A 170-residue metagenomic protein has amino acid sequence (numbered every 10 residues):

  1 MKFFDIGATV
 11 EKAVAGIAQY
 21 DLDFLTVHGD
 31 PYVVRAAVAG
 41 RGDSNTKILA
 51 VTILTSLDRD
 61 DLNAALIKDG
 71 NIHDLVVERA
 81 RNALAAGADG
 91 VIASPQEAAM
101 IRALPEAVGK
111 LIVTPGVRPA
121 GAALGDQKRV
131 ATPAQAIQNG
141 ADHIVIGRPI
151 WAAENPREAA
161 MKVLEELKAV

Functional and structural regions predicted by a protein language model:
K2, L25, A83, I101 (+3 more regions): Conserved, mostly hydrophobic/aromatic
F3-D5, I150-W151: Short histidine/acidic/glycine/proline-rich micro-motifs that form metal- and phosphate-coordinating active-site loops
D5-A99, L104-L111, V117-L124: Conserved anion-binding
A8-I17, I101, A122-D142, E158-K162: Catalytic cores of alpha/beta
V34-G40, I150-V170: C-terminal helical cap(s) of enzyme catalytic domains, especially alpha/beta-barrels
G87, G140, G147: Active-site-proximal glycine-rich helix-loop-beta segment
P105, H143-I144, A169: Small-residue (G/A/S/T)-rich helix-start motifs and N-terminal tracts that mark the onset
P115, I146-P149: Glycine-rich beta-strand-to-loop/alpha-helix junction loops that act as flexible
